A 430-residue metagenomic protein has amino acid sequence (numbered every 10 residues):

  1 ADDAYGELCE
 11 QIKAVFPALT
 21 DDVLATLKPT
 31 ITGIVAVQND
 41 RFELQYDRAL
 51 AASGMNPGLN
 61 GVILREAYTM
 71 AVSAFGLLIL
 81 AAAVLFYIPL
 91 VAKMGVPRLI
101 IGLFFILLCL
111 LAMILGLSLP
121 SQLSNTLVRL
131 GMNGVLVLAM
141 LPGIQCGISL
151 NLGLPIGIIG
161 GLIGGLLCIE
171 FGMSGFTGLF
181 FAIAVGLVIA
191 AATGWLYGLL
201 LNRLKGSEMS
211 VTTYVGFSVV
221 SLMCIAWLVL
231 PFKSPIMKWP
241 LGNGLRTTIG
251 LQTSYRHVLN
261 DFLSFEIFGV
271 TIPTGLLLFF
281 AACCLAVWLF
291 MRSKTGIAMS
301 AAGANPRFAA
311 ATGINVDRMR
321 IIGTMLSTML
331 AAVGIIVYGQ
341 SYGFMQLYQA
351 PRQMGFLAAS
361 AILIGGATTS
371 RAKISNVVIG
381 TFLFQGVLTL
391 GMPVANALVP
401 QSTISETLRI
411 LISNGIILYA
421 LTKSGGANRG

Functional and structural regions predicted by a protein language model:
A51, M55-L138, F176-T177: Membrane-interfacial amphipathic/re-entrant helices at transmembrane-helix boundaries
A51, Y68-I106, A304-A311, N315-R318 (+2 more regions): Cytosolic-side transmembrane-helix boundaries in multi-pass membrane proteins
T69, V219-M291, P400-S405: Transmembrane helix-bundle core of multi-pass membrane transporters and related energy-transducing complexes
P120-M173, W195, L200-G206, I362-R371 (+1 more regions): Single transmembrane alpha-helix segments in multi-pass membrane proteins
L150, A331-V337, S341-I410: Transmembrane alpha-helical segments in multi-pass inner-membrane proteins
G157-G161, T212-F217, S375-V387: Central hydrophobic cores of alpha-helical transmembrane segments in multi-pass integral membrane proteins
S174-V220, F384: Alpha-helical transmembrane segments within multi-pass membrane transporters and channels
G269-Q346: Helix-loop-helix "hairpin" substructures at the membrane interface of multi-pass membrane proteins
